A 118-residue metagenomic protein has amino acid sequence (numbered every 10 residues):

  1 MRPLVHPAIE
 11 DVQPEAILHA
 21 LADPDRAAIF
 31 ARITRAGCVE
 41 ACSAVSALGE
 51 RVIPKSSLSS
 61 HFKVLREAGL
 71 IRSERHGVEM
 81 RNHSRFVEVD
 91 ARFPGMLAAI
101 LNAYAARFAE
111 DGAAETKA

Functional and structural regions predicted by a protein language model:
M1-Q13, A31-A36, R85-A118: Amphipathic alpha-helical dimerization/coiled-coil segments that flank or bridge DNA-binding/regulatory modules
A16-P54, H76-A91: N-terminal helix-turn-helix DNA-binding core of bacterial DNA-binding proteins
H61-K63: Short, hydrophobic-biased segments on the C-terminal half of alpha helices that form "recognition helices"
R66-H76: A short, conserved structural fragment
